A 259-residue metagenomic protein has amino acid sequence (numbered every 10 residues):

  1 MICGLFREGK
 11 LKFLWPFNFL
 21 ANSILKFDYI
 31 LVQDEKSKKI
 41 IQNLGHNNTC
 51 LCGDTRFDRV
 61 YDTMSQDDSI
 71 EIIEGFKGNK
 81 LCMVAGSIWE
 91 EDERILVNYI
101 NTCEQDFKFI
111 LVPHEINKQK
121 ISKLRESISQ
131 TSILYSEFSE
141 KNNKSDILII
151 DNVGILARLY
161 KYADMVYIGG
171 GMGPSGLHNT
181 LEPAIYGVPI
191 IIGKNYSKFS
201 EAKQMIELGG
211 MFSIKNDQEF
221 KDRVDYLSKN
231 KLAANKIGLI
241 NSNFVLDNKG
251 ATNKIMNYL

Functional and structural regions predicted by a protein language model:
M1-I2, N48-D54, D106-V112, S132 (+3 more regions): Short hydrophobic/aromatic-enriched beta-strand-loop microsegments
M1-Q66, V84, I88-E90, T102-C103 (+1 more regions): Active-site and donor-binding regions of nucleotide-sugar-utilizing enzymes
L25-Y29, L81-C82, K108-F109, D146-I147 (+2 more regions): Short active-site oxyanion
F27, N43, L156, K161-G238 (+1 more regions): Catalytic binding pocket for nucleotide-activated donors in carbohydrate/polymer assembly enzymes
V32-D34, I237, A251: Replace "coordinates the UDP/GDP/TDP-sugar" with "coordinates nucleotide-activated sugar donors
S65-E137: Conserved catalytic-core segment of nucleotide-activated headgroup transferases in glycan assembly
E137-A157: Conserved active-site histidine-acidic residue motif and adjacent donor-binding/catalytic loop of glycosyltransferases
N248-L259: C-terminal alpha-helical cap of glycosyltransferases
